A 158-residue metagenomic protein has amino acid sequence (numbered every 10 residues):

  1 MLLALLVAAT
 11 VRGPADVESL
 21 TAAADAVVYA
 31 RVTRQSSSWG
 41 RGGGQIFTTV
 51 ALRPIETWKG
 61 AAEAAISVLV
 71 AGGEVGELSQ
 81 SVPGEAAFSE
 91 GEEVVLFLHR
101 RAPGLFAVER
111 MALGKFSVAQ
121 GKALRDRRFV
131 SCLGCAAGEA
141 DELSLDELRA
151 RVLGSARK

Functional and structural regions predicted by a protein language model:
M1-L2: Bacterial N-terminal signal peptides that target proteins for export
L5-K158: Transition segments tied to proteolytic processing and entry into folded domains
